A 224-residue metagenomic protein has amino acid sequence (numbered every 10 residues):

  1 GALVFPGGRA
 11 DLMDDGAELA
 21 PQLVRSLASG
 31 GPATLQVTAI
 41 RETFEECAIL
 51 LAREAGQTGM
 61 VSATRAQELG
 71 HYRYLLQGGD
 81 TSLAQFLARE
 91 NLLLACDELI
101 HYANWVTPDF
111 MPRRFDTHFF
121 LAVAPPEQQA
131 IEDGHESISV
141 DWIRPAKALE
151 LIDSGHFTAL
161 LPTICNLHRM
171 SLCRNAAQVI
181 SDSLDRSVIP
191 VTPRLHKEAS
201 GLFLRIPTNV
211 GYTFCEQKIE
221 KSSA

Functional and structural regions predicted by a protein language model:
G1-Q77, I138, K147-E150, S154-T158 (+2 more regions): Conserved Nudix-box catalytic region and its N-terminal flanking loop in Nudix hydrolases and closely related
F5, L83, L195: Short clusters of hydrophobic/aromatic residues that line enzyme substrate/ligand-binding pockets
G8, Y102-W105, V123-P125, M170 (+1 more regions): Structured loops at beta-to-helix junctions and adjacent beta-edge loops in soluble globular domains
M13-D15, F110, Q129-I131: Short helix/loop capping segments that flank catalytic or ligand/cofactor-binding pockets
T43, F120, L167: Terminal peptide-recognition signature
T58-Y102, T107: Charged mid-protein connector segments
Q85-E90, C96-W105, R114-A124, I131-F157: NUDIX/MutT-family hydrolases
L161-A224: Core RNA-modification/binding signature centered on pseudouridine synthases
